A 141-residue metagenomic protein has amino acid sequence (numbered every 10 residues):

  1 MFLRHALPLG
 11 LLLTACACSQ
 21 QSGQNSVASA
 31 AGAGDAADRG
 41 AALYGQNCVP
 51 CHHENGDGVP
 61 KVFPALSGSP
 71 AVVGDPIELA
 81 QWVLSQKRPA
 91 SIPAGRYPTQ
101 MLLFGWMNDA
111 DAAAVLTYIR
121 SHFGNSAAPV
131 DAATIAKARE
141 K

Functional and structural regions predicted by a protein language model:
M1-L7: Bacterial N-terminal signal peptides that target proteins for export
P8-L12: Hydrophobic helical h-region of N-terminal Sec-dependent signal peptides in bacterial secretory/periplasmic proteins
T14-A17: C-terminal motif of bacterial Sec signal peptides marking the signal peptidase cleavage site
S19-L43, G58, V62, A138: Electrostatic cytochrome c docking/interface patches
A31-G34, D38, I77, A110 (+1 more regions): Generic alpha-helical secondary structure signal
A33-V59, V72-S85: Sequence/structural segment immediately N-terminal to covalent heme-attachment motifs in c-type and related
P60-S67, R88-E140: Axial heme c-ligation environment in periplasmic c-type cytochrome domains
